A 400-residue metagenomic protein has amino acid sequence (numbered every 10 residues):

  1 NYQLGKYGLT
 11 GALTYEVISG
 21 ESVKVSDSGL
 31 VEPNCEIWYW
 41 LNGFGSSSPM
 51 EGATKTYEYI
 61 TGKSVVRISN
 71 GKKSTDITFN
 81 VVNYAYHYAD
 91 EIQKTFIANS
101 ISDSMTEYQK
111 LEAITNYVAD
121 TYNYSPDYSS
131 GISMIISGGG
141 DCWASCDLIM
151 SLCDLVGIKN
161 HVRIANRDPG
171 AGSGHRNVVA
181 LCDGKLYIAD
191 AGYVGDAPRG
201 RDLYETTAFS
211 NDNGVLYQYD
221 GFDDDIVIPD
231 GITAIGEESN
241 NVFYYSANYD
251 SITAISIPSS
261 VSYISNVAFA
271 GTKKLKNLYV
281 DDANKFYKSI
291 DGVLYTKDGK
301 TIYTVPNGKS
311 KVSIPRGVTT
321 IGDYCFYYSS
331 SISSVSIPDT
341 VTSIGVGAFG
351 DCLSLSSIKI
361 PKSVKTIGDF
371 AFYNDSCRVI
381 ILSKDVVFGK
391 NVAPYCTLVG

Functional and structural regions predicted by a protein language model:
N1-A85, D281, P338: Extracytoplasmic soluble-region selector
A85-I101, T206-Y217, I314: Disulfide-bonded cysteine-rich modules in secreted/extracellular proteins, activating on the conserved Cys frameworks
Y86-I135: Secondary-structure boundary elements
A98-S102, N116-Y124, S151-I158, D183 (+2 more regions): Sec-exported extracytoplasmic/periplasmic mature domains
E107-I114, G138-C153: Active-site nucleophilic cysteine motif
S145-T206: Hydrophobic/aromatic-rich core segments of domains that either
D220-A234, N248-Y263, T272-V293, K297-T320 (+4 more regions): Structural signature of tandem-repeat unit edges
N266-A268, G322-C325, G345-G350, G368-A371: Consensus positions within tandem repeat domains that build extended binding/scaffold surfaces
